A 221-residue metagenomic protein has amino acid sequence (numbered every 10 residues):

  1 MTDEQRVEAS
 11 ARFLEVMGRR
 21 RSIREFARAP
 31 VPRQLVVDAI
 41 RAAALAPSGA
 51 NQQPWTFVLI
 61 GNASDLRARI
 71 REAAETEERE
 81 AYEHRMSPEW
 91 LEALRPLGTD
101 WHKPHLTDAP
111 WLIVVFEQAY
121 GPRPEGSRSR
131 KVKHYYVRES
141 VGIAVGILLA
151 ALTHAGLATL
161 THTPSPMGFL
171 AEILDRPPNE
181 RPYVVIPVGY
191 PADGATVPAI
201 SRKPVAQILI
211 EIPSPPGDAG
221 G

Functional and structural regions predicted by a protein language model:
M1-A109, G217-G221: N-terminal amphipathic, basic helical "cap/leader" segment at the start of enzyme domains
T2-A9, V184-G221: C-terminal helix-cap and adjacent tail motif
R20, R41-A44, I113, A119-E172: Small-aliphatic-rich amphipathic alpha-helix that forms the alpha element of a beta-alpha
L59-G61, V114, P187: Short, well-ordered beta-strand micro-motif
A63, E117-A119, A192: Short, flexible active-site-adjacent loop segments at beta-strand->alpha-helix junctions, enriched in small/polar
E78-M86, L174-P198: A glycine-rich helix N-cap at a beta->alpha junction
L97, W101, P122, S127-K133 (+1 more regions): Helix-biased detector of long, well-ordered alpha-helical tracts
A109-L112, A155, P182-V184: Generic beta-strand structural signal
